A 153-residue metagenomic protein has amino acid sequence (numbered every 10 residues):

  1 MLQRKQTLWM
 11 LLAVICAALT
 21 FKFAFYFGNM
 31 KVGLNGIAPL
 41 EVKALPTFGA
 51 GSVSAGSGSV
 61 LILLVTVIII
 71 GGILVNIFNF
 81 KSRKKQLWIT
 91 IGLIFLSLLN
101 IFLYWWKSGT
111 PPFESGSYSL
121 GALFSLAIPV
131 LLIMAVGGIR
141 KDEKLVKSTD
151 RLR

Functional and structural regions predicted by a protein language model:
M1-Q6, A50-G51, G138-K144: Membrane-interface extramembranous regions at the lipid-water interface
M1-V14, L87: Alpha-helical transmembrane segments and their helix-start/interface "positive-inside/aromatic belt" motifs in integral
Q3, V14-L64: Interfacial loop at the N-terminal end of multi-pass membrane proteins
A17-A24, I73-N76, I101-S108, L132: Structural signal for membrane-spanning alpha-helices in multi-pass inner-membrane proteins, emphasizing helix cores
V60-V75: Hydrophobic alpha-helical transmembrane segments
I73-L87: Juxtamembrane helix-break-helix junctions at the cytosolic face of small multi-pass alpha-helical membrane proteins
T90-W105: Hydrophobic alpha-helical membrane segments
I101-R153: Alpha-helical transmembrane segments of multi-pass integral membrane proteins, characterized by long hydrophobic
